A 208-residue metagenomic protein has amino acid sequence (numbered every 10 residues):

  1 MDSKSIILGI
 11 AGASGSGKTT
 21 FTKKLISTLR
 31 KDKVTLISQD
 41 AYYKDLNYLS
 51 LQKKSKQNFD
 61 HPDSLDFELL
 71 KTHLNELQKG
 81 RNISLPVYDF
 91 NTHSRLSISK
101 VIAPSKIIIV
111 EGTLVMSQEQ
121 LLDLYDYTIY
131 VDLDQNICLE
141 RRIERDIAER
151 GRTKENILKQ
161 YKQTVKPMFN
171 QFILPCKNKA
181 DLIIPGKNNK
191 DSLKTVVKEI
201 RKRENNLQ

Functional and structural regions predicted by a protein language model:
D2, K79, A103-P104, E144 (+1 more regions): NTP-dependent small-molecule kinase module
S14: The conserved Walker
K18: Conserved lysine of the Walker
F21-T22: Post-Walker A alpha-helix
S27-T35: Post-Walker A helix-loop "phosphate-sensing" segment adjacent to the P-loop in P-loop NTPases
T35, K44, Y48-T92: Conserved nucleotide-sensing/catalytic segment adjacent to the nucleotide-binding pocket in NTP-handling enzymes
L96-A148: ATP-dependent NMP and nucleoside kinases share a basic, alpha-helical "lid"
